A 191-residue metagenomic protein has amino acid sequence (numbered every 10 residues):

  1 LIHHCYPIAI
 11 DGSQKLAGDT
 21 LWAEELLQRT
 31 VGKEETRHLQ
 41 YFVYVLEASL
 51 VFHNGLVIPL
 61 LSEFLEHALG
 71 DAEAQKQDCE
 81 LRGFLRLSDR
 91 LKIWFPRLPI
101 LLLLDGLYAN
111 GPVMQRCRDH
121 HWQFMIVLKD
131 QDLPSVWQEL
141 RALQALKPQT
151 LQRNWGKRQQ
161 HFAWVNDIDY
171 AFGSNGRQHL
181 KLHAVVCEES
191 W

Functional and structural regions predicted by a protein language model:
L1-N54, P59-L61: Active-site-proximal, Lys/Arg-enriched surface segment that forms a nucleic-acid-binding/basic interface patch
D19-L21, N110-R116, P134-E139: A short acidic (Asp/Glu
L61-R82: Glycine-rich phosphate-binding "P-loop"
C79-L101: Short, basic/hydrophobic alpha-helical segments
P99-L104, M125-I126: Short catalytic-loop micro-motif centered on adjacent basic/acidic residues
L103-G111, D130-D132: Acidic, metal-coordinating catalytic cores used for nucleic-acid/nucleotide bond scission and strand-transfer chemistry
M114-Q123, R141-A145: Short, surface-exposed basic-aromatic patches at helix termini and helix-loop junctions that form
V127-W191: An anionic, glycine-rich sequence signature occurring as long contiguous blocks
